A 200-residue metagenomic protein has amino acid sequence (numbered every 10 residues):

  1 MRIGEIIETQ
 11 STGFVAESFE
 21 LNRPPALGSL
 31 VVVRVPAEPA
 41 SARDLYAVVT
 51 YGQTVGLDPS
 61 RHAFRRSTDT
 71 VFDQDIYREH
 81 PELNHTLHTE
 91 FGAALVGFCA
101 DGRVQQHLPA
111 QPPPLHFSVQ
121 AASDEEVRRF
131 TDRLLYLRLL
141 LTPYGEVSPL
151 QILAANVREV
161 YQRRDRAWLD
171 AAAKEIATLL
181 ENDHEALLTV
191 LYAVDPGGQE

Functional and structural regions predicted by a protein language model:
M1-V15: Short, basic/aromatic beta-hairpin or loop at an interaction surface
I3-I7, S29-L30, E38-T54: Short beta-strand-centered aromatic/proline hotspots
G13-S18, V55-T68, A93: Short, solvent-exposed secondary-structure boundary/capping segments
P24-A26: Short, well-ordered loop/turn sites that connect or cap secondary structure elements
T68-T89: Glycine-rich, N-terminal phosphate-binding loop and its surrounding beta-alpha-beta segment
E82-E200: Charge/polar-rich, low-complexity and marginally structured segments
